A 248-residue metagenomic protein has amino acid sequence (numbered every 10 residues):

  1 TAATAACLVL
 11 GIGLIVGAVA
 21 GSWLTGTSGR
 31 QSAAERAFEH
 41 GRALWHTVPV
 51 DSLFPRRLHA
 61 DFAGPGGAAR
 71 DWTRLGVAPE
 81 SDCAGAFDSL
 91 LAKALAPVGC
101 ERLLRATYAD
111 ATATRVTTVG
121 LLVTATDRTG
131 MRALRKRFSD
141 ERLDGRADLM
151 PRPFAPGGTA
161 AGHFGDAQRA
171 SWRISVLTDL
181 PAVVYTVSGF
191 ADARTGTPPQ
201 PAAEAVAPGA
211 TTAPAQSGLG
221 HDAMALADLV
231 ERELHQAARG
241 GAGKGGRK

Functional and structural regions predicted by a protein language model:
T1-H46: Hydrophobic single-pass membrane-targeting/anchoring helices
W23-Q31, P65, A69, A106-A113 (+1 more regions): Phosphate/nucleotide-binding catalytic core
S28-G29, R70-P79, K136-G145: Short low-complexity stretches enriched in small and charged residues
S28-R70, G243-K248: N-terminal low-complexity, Pro/Thr-rich disordered segments that flank secretion/membrane-targeting signals
P49-P97: Extracytoplasmic/periplasmic/luminal assembly and interaction segments in envelope/secretory/respiratory proteins
A78-S81, T117-V123, A213-S217: Second-shell loop/turn segments in exported
G85-L177: Non-cytosolic head/periplasmic domains of membrane-anchored proteins
M150-K248: Extracellularly exposed regions in secreted/surface proteins, prominently low-complexity, repeat-rich
